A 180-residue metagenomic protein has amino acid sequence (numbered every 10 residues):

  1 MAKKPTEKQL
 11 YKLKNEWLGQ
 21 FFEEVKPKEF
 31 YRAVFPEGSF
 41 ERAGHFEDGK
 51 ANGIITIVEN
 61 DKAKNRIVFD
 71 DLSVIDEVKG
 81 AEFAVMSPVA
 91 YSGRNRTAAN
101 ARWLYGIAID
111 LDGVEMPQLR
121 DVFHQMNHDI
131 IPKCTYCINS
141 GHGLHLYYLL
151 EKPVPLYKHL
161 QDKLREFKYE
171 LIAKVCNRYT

Functional and structural regions predicted by a protein language model:
M1-G106: DNA replication initiation on ssDNA origins
Y11, Y31, Y91, W103-Y105 (+5 more regions): Sequence-level detector for tyrosine residue identity
A63-N65, A84-A90, E115-M116, H124-H128 (+1 more regions): A short linear-motif detector with a strong N-terminal bias
S92-A99, F123-G141, T180: Catalytic micro-motifs at enzyme active sites that drive phosphoryl/nucleotidyl and oxygen chemistry
I109, K133-H159, K163: Histidine-centered divalent-metal-coordination microenvironment in nucleic-acid enzymes
D110-Q118: Short, surface-exposed ligand-recognition loops at beta-strand->loop->(often short) alpha-helix junctions that present
P117-H128, L150-Y179: Helical (often loop-to-helix) elements that flank the catalytic cores of nucleotide-handling enzymes
